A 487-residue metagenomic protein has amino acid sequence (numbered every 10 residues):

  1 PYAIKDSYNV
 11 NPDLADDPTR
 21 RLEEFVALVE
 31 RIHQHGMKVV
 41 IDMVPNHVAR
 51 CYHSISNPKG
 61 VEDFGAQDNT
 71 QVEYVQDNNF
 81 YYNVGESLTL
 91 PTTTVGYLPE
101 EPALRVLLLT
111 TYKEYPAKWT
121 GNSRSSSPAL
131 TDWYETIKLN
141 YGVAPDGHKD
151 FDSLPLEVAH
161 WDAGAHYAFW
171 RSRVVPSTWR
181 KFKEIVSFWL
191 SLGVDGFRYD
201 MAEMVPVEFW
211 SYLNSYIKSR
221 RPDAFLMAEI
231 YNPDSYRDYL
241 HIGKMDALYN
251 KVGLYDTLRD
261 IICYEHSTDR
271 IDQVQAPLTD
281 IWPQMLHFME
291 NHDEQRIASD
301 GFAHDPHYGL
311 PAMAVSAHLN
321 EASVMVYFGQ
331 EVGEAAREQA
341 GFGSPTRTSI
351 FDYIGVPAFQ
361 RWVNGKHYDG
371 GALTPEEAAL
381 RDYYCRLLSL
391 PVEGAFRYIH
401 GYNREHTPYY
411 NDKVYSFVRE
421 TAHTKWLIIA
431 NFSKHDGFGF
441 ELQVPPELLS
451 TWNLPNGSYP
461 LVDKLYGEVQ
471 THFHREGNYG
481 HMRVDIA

Functional and structural regions predicted by a protein language model:
P1-P155, E203-D234, L427: Acidic/aromatic-lined carbohydrate-recognition and catalytic surfaces of CAZymes acting on diverse glycans
Y2-L22, R50, I137-H148, L154-T178 (+4 more regions): The substrate-binding groove and active-site-proximal loops of carbohydrate-active enzymes, especially glycoside
V39-I41, F197, L226-A228, Y249 (+2 more regions): Hydrophobic faces of well-ordered beta-strands that scaffold small-molecule active sites in alpha/beta enzyme cores
N57, D63, Y74-D77, Y82-T93 (+3 more regions): Extended substrate-binding grooves/exosites of carbohydrate-active enzymes
R171-L190, G309-M313: Short, acidic/polar
P233-V324, Q339-T346: Noncatalytic carbohydrate-binding groove/subsite architecture in carbohydrate-active enzymes
E290-N291, R296, D300-P460: Loop/helix patches that line or flank the sugar-binding groove of alpha-linked glycan CAZymes
H472-A487: C-terminal beta-strand-rich structural cap/linker in extracellular carbohydrate-active enzymes
